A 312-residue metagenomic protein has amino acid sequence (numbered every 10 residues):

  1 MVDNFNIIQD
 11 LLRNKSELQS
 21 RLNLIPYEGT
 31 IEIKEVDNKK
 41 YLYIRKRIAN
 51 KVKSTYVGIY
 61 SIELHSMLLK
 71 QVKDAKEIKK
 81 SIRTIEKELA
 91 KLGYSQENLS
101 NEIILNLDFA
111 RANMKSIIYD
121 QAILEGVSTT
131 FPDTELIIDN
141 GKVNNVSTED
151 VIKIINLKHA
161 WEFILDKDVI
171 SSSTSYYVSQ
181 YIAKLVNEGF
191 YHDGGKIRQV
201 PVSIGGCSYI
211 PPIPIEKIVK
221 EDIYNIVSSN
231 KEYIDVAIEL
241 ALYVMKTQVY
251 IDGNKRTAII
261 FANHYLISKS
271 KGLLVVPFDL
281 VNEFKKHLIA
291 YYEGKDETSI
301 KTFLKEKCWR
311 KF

Functional and structural regions predicted by a protein language model:
M1-Y41, R47-F312: FIC/Doc superfamily catalytic core
